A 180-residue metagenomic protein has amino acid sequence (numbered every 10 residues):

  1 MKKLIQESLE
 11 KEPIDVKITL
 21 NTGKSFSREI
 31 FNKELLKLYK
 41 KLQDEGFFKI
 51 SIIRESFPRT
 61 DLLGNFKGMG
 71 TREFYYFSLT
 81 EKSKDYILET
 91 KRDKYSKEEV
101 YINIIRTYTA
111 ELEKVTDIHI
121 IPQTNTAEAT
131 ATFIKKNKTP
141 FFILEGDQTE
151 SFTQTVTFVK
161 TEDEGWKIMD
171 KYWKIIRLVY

Functional and structural regions predicted by a protein language model:
M1-D15, D93-Y101: Short, non-transmembrane alpha-helical segments in secretory-pathway proteins
E7-L38: Post-signal-peptide N-terminal segment of Sec-exported extracytoplasmic proteins
K33-K49, R54: Basic amphipathic alpha-helical segments that dock to polyanions
K49, E128-T130, E150-Y180: Short beta-strand edge/turn micro-motifs at domain boundaries
S51-I102: Accessory beta->alpha helical hairpin/"wing" motif in late/C-terminal subdomains of nucleic-acid enzymes
K67, T80, I134-E150: Short, cysteine-centered beta-strand-loop-beta hairpins and adjacent loop/turn segments enriched in charged/polar
I102-I118: A short, amphipathic edge element
N125-N137: A short hydrophobic beta-strand element
